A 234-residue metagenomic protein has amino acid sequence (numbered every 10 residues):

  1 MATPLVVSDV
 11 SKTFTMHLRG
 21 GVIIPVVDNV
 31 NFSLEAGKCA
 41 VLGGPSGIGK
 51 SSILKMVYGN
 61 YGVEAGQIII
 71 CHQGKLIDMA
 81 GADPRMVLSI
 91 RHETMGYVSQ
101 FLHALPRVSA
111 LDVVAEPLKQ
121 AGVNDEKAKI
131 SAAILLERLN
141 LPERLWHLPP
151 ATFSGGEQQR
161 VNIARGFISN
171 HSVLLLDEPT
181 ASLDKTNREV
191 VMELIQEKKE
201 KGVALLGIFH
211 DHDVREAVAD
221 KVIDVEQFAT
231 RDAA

Functional and structural regions predicted by a protein language model:
Y58: Helix-to-loop junction immediately C-terminal to a conserved catalytic motif
K75-G96: ABC ATPase NBD coupling module
F101, V108-K119: Q-loop/switch helix immediately C-terminal to the Walker
E126-R144: Conserved ABC ATPase "signature" region
P149-F153, E157: Conserved ABC ATPase signature
I163: Hydrophobic anchor residue at the start of the ABC signature
G166-F167: ABC ATPase C-loop
L174-D177: Catalytic Walker B motif of ABC-type/P-loop ATPase nucleotide-binding domains
